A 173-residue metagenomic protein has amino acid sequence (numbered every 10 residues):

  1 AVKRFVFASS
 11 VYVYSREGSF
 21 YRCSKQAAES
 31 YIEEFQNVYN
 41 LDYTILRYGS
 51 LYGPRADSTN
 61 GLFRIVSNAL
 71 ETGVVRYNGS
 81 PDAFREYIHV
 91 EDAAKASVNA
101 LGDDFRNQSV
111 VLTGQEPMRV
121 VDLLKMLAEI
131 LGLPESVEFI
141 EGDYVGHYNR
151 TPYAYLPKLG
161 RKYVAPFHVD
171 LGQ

Functional and structural regions predicted by a protein language model:
A1-C23: Conserved Rossmann-fold NAD(P)-dependent oxidoreductase catalytic core, especially the SDR/UDP-sugar
S9-S10, Y31-P54: Conserved beta-loop-beta element that borders a ligand/cofactor-binding pocket
S24-I32: Conserved catalytic Lys-bearing alpha helix of Rossmann-like short-chain dehydrogenase/reductases
Q26, L51-R64, G73-V74, N78 (+4 more regions): Glycine/proline-rich active-site loop of Rossmann-fold NAD(P)-dependent oxidoreductases
S80-D82, N107-V110, M118, L124 (+1 more regions): C-terminal "lid/loop" region of Rossmann-like NAD(P)-dependent oxidoreductases
V90, V121-D122, D143-D170: Conserved C-terminal active-site "lid" loop/helix of NAD(P)H-dependent oxidoreductases that clamps the redox cofactor
S97-L101, L124-L127, Q173: Hydrophobic "lid"/C-terminal helical patch of Rossmann-like NAD(P)-dependent dehydrogenase/epimerase domains
